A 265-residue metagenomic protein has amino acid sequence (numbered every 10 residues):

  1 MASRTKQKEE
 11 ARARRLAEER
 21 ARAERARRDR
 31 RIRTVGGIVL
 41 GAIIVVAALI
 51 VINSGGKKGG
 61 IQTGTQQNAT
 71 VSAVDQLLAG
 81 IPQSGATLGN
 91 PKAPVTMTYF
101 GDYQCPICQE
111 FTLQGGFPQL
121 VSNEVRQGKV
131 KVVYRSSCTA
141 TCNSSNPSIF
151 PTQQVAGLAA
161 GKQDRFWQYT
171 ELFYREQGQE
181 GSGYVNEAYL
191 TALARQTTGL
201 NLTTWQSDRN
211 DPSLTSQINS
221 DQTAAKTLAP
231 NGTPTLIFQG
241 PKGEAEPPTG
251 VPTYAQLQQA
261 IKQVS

Functional and structural regions predicted by a protein language model:
A2-G55, A192-S265: C-terminal cap of thioredoxin/glutaredoxin-like
G55-V71: Ser/Thr/Pro/Gly-rich low-complexity linker/stalk segments immediately outside membranes or between
Q66-P82: Short coil-to-helix leader/linker segments, especially the first N-terminal amphipathic alpha-helix with its helix
L78-V95: A short beta-strand-turn-helix
P82-A86, F117-Q119, Q222-T223: A generic local structural motif
T87-G89, S122, L228: Short secondary-structure boundary/capping segments
N90, Y99, G250-V251: Conserved strand-loop elements at the edges of beta-sheets that form or border functional pockets
A93, T98-R195, N231: Structural alpha/beta surface segment adjacent to cysteine/selenocysteine redox centers across thiol/disulfide enzymes
